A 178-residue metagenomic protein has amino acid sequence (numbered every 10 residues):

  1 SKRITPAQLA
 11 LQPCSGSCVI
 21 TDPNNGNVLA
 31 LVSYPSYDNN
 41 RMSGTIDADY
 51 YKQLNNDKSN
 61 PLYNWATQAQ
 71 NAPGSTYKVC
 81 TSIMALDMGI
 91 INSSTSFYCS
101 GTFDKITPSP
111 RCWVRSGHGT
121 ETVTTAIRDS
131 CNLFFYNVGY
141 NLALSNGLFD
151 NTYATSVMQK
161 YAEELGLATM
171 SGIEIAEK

Functional and structural regions predicted by a protein language model:
K2, P6, A10-L11, S15-T76 (+1 more regions): Beta-lactam-recognizing serine transpeptidase/beta-lactamase-like catalytic domain environment
